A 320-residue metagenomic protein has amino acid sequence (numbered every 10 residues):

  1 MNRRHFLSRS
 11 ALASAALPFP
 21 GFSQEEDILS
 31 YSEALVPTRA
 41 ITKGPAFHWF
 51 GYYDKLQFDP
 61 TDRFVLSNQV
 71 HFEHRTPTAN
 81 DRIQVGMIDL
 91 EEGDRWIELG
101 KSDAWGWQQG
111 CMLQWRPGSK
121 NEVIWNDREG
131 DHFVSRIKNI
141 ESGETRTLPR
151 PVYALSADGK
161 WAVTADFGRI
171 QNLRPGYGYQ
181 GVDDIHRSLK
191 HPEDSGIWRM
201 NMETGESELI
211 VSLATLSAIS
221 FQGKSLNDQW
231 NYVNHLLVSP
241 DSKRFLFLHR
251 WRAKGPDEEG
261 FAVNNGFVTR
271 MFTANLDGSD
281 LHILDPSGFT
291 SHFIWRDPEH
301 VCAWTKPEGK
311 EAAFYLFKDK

Functional and structural regions predicted by a protein language model:
H5-Q24: N-terminal export signals
Q24-T38: Blade/loop signatures of beta-propeller domains
R39-F47, L99-G106, S207-N227: Surface-exposed loop and turn segments in beta-propeller and other repeat-based domains that flank or scaffold
I41-I83: Beta-strand-rich domains and repeat architectures in extracellular enzymes and scaffolds, especially beta-propellers
Y52, N80-V123: Blade-loop segments of beta-propeller domains
L56-F64, C111-E122, Y153-W161, L237-R244 (+1 more regions): Blade-terminus and WD-like Trp-Asp/Gly-His loop motifs, strongest in beta-propeller folds
N68-D81, F167-D194, L248-G266: Short, conserved, GDST-rich strand-edge loop motifs in beta-rich repeat architectures
G110-M112, W125-G196, V211-G223: Asp-box/WD-like beta-propeller blade repeats and closely related beta-sheet repeat scaffolds
